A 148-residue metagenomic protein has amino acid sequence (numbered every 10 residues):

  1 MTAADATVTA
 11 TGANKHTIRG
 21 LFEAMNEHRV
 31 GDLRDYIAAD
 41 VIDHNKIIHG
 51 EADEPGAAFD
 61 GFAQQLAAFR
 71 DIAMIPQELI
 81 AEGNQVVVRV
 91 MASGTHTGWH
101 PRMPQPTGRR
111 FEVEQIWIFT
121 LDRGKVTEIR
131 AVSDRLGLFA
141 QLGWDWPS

Functional and structural regions predicted by a protein language model:
M1-S148: C-terminal and inter-domain tail/linker signature
